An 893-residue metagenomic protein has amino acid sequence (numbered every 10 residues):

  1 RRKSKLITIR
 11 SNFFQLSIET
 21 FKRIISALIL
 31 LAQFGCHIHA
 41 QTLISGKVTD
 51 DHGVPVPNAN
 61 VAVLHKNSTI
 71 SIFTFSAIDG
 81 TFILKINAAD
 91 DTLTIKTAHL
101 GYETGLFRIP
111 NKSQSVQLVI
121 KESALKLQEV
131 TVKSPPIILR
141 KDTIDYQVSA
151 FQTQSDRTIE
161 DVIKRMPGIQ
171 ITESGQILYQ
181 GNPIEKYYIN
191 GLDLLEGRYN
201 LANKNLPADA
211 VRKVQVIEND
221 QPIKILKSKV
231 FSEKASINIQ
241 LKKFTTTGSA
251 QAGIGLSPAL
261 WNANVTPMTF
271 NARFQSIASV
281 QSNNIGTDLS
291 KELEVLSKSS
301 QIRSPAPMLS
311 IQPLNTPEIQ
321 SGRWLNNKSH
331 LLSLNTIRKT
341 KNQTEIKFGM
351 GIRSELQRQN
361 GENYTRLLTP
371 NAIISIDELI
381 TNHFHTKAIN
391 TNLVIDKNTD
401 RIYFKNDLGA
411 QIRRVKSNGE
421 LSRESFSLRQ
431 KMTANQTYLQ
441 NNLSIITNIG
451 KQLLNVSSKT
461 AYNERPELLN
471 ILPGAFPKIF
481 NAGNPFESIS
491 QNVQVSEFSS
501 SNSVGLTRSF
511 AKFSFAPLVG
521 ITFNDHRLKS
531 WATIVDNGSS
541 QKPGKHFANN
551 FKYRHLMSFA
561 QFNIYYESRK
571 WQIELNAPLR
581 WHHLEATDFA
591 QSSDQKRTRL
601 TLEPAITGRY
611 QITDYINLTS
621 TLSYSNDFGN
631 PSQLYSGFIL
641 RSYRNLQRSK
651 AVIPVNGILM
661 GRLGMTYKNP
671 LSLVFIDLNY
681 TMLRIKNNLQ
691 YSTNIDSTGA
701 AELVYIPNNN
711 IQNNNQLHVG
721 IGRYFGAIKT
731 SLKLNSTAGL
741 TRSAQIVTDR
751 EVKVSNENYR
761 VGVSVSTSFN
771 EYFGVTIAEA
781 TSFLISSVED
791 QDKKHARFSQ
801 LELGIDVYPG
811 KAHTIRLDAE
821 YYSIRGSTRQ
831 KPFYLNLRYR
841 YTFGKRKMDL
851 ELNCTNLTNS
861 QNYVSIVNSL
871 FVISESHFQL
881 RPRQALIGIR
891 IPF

Functional and structural regions predicted by a protein language model:
Q41, K47, G53, D79-I83 (+18 more regions): Membrane-proximal, glycine/serine-rich, low-complexity loop/turn segments characteristic of large bacterial
L64-T69, T94-F107: A short, solvent-exposed loop/turn motif at the edges and junctions of modular extracellular/periplasmic domains
N67-T81: Short, acidic Ser/Thr/Gly-rich low-complexity loop/linker segments typical of extracellular and cell-surface proteins
K227-S228, L289-V295, R358-S375, L408 (+13 more regions): Outer-membrane beta-barrel translocator domains and adjoining extracellular loop/strand segments of Gram-negative
S257, W324-N326, T381-H385, S427-T437 (+10 more regions): Replace "Gram-negative outer membrane beta-barrel proteins" with "bacterial and organellar outer membrane beta-barrel
K459-N463, V495-S501, S509-L528, V535-I685 (+2 more regions): Structural signature of Gram-negative outer-membrane beta-barrels, strongest in the C-terminal barrel of TonB-dependent
G544-N549, F559, R648, P654 (+2 more regions): Outer membrane beta-barrel strand-and-loop segments of large Gram-negative receptors, especially TonB-dependent
G762-F783, K793-F893: Conserved C-terminal beta-signal and adjacent last beta-strands/turns of outer-membrane beta-barrel proteins
